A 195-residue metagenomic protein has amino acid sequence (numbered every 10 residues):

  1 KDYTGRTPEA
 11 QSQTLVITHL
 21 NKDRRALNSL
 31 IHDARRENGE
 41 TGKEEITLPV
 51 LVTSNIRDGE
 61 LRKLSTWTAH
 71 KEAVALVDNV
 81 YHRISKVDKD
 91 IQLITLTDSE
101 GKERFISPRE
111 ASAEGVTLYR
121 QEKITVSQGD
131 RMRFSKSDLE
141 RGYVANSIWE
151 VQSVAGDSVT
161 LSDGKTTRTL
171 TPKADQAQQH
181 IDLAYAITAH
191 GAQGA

Functional and structural regions predicted by a protein language model:
K1-A195: Conserved ATP-binding/catalytic motifs of P-loop helicase motor domains
